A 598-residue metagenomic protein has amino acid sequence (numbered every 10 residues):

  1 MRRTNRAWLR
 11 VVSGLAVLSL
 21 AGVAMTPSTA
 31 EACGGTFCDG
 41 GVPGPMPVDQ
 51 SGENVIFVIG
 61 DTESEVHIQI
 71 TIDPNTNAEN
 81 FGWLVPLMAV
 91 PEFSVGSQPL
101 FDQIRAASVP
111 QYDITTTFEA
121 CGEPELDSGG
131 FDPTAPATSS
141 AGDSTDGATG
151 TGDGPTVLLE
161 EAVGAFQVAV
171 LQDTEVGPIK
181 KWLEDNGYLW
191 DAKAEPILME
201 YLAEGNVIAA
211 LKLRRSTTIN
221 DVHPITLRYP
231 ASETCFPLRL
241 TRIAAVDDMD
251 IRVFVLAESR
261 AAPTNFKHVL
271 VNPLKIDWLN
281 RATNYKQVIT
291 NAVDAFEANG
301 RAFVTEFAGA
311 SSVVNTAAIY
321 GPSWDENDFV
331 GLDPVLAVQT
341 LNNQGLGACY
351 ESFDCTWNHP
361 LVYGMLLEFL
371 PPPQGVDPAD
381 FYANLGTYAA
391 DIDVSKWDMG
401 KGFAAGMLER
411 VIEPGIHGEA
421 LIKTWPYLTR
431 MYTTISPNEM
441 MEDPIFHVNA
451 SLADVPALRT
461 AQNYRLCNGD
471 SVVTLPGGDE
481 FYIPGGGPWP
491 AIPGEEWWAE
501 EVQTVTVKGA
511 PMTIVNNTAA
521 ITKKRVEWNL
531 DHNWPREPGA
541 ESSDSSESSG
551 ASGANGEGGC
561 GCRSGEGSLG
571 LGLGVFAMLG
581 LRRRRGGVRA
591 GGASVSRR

Functional and structural regions predicted by a protein language model:
R2-A16, S564-L569, R584-V588: Bacterial N-terminal signal peptides that target proteins for export
V12-A24, G574-M578: Bacterial N-terminal signal peptides
V23-A32: Sec/Tat signal peptide C-region and signal peptidase I cleavage site
T36-D49, W190-E541: Accessory, solvent-exposed terminal regions and/or long lumenal/extracellular loops of proteins
D49-A120, I179-G205, A209: Surface-exposed, glycine/proline- and aromatic-rich loop segments on solvent-exposed faces across compartments
P91, V95-V163, P360-V362, L366-D377 (+6 more regions): A cross-kingdom signal targeting lumenal/periplasmic-facing segments of multi-pass membrane and secretory-pathway
G129-D221: Long alpha-helical, hydrophobic tracts
T138-S140, S144-T151, E541-A577, R585-R597: Ser/Thr-rich, Pro/Gly/Ala-heavy low-complexity intrinsically disordered linkers and tails of secreted extracellular
